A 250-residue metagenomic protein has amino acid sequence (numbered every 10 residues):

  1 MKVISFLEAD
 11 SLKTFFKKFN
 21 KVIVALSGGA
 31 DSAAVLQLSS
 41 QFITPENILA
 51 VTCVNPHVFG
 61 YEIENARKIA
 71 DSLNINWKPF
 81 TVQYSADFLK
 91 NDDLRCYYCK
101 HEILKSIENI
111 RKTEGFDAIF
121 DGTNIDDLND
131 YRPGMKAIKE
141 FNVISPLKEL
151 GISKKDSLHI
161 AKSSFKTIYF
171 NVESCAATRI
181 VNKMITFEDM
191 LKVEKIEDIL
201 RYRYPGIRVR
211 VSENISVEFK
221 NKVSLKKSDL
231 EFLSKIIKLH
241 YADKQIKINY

Functional and structural regions predicted by a protein language model:
M1-S163, E231-D243: ATP-dependent adenylation/nucleotidyltransferase module used to activate substrates
A9, L104, T186-V193, E197 (+2 more regions): Generic alpha-helical secondary structure
D117, K148-I152, L158-V209: Mid-to-C-terminal catalytic subdomains of enzymes that bind/position adenosyl phosphate moieties or nucleic-acid
G134-K136, I207-R210: Short, flexible, solvent-exposed loop/turn segments with mixed acidic/basic and small polar residues
R210-S212, Y241: A structural signal for short secondary-structure junctions
E213-L230: A short interface-forming secondary-structure element
Q245-Y250: Short proline/glycine- and acidic-rich turn/helix-capping motifs at secondary-structure junctions
